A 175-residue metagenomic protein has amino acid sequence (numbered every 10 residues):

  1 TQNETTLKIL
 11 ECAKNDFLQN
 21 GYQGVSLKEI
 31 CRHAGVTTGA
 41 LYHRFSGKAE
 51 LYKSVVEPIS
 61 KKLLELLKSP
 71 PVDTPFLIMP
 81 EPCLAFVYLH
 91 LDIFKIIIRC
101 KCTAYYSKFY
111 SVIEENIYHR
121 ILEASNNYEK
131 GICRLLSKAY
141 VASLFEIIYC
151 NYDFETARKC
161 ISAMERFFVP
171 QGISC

Functional and structural regions predicted by a protein language model:
T1-Q2: N-terminal intrinsically disordered/low-complexity leader segments
K8, C12, D16-E50, S54: Helix-turn-helix
K48, V55, I59, L63 (+6 more regions): Hydrophobic/aromatic residues within well-ordered alpha-helical segments
K53-M79: Amphipathic alpha-helical linker/stalk segments
K68-P70, I97-A104: Short linear capping/connector segments at secondary-structure termini
D73-R99: Helical hydrophobic small-molecule/effector-binding pocket
P82-A85, C102-K138: Amphipathic alpha-helical packing segments from all-alpha helical-bundle domains
K95-R99, A124-C175: Hydrophobic/aromatic-rich alpha-helical bundle segments in the mid-to-C-terminal region
